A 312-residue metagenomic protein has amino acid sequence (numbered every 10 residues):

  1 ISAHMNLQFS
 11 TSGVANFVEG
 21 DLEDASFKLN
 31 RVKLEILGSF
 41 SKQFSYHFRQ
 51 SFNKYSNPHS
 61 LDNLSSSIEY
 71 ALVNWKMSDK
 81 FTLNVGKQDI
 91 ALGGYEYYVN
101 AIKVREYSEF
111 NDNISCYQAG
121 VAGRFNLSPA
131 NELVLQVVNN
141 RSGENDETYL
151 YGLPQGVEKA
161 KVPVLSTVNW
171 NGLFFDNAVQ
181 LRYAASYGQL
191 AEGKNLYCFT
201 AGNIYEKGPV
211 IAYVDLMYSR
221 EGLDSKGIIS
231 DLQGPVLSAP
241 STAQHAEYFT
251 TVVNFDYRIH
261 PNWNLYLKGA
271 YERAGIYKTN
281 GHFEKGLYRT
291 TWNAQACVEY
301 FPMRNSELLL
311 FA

Functional and structural regions predicted by a protein language model:
I1, N74, G120, A130 (+5 more regions): Residue-level detection of beta-strand scaffold positions
S2-S12, E23-G143, G172-F175: Outer membrane beta-barrel
Q8, S12-L22, S60-L61, N177-A312: Outer-membrane beta-barrel pore domains
F27, L64, I114-C116, K161 (+3 more regions): Short coil/turn motifs at beta-sheet boundaries
N30-L34, I68-V73, Y117-V121, V164-V168 (+4 more regions): Hydrophobic, lipid-facing positions within transmembrane beta-strands of outer-membrane proteins
L72, Y107-D112, E147-Y149, E158-P163 (+2 more regions): Glycine-rich loops and low-complexity Gly/Arg-rich segments that provide flexible linkers or classic glycine-based
E96-Y98, E147-T148, K226: Short aromatic-enriched loop/helix-cap "lid" or pocket-rim segments at secondary-structure transitions that line
L135-Y197: Loop-centered beta-sheet repeat module
